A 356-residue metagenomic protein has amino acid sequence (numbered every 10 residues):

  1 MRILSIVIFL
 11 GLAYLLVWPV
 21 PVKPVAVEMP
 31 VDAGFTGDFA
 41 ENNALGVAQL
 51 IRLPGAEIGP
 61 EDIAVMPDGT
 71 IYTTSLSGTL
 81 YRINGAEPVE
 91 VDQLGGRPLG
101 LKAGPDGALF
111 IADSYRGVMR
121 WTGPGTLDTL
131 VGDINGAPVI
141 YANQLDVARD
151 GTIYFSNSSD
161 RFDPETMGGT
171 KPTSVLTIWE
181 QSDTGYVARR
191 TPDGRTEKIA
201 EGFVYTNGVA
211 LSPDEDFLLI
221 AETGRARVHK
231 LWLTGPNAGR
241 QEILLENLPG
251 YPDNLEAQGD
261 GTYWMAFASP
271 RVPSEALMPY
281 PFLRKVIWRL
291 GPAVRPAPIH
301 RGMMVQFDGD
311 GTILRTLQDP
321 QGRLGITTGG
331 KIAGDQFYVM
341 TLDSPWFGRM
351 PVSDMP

Functional and structural regions predicted by a protein language model:
M1-P356: Sequence-structural signature of mature extracellular/luminal beta-sheet repeat domains, prominently beta-propellers
